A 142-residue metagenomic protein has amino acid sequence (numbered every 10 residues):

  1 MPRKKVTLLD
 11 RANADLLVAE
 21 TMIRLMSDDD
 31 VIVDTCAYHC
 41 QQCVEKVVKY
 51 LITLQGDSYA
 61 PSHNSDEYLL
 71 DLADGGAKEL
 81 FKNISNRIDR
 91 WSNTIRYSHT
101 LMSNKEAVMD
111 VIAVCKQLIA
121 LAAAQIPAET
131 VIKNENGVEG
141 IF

Functional and structural regions predicted by a protein language model:
M1-F142: Terminal alpha-helical segments
